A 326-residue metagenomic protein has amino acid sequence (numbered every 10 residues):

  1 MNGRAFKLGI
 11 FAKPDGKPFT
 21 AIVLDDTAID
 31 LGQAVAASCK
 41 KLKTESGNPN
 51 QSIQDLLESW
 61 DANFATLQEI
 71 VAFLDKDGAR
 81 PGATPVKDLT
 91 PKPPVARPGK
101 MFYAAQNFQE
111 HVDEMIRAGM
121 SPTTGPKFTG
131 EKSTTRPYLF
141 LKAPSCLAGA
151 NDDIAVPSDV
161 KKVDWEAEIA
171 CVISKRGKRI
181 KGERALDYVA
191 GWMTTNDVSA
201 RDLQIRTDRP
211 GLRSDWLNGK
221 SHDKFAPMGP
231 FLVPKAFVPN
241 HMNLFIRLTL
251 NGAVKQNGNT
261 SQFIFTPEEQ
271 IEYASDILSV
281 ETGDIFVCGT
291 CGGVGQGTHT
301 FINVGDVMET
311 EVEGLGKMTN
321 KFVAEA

Functional and structural regions predicted by a protein language model:
N2-F11, N48-V254, F265: Active-site microenvironments in enzyme catalytic cores
G3-T44, A226, P230, S261 (+1 more regions): Charged, cofactor-coupling segments
A96, Y103, E281, N303-V304: Residue-level recognition of short, solvent-exposed, well-ordered loop/turn junctions that link secondary-structure
P239-H241, Q256-N259, T319-K321: Extended hydrophobic-aromatic, low-complexity segments
F245, A253-L278: Acidic/His-leaning functional-site neighborhoods
T266-I302: A conserved acidic, glycine/proline-rich C-terminal tail/linker
